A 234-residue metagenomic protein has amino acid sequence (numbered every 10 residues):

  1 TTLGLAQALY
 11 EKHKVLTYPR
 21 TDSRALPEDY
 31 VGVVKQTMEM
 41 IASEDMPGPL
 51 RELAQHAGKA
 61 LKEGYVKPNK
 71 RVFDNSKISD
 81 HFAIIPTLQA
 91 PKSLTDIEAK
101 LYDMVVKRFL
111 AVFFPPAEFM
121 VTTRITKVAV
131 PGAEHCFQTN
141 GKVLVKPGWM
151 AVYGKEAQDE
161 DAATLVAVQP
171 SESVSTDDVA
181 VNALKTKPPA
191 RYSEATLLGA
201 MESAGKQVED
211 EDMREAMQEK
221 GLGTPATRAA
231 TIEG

Functional and structural regions predicted by a protein language model:
T1-G234: Core catalytic DNA strand-manipulation module of type IA topoisomerases
